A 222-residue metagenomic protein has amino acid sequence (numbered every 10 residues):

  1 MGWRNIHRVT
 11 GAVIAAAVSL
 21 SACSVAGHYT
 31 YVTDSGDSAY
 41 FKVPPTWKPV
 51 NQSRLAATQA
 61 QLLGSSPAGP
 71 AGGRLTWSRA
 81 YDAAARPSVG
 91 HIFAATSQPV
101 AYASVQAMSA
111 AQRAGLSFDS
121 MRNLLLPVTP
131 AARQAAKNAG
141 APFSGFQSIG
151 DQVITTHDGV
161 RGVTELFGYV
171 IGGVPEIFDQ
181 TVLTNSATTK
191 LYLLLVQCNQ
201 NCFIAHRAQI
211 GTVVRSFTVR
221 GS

Functional and structural regions predicted by a protein language model:
M1-V13: Bacterial N-terminal signal peptides that target proteins for export
S19-A22: C-terminal motif of bacterial Sec signal peptides marking the signal peptidase cleavage site
S24-A26: Bacterial signal peptide processing site
T30-K42, A132-N138, R207: Short aromatic-glycine motifs in intrinsically disordered, low-complexity regions
Y31-S53, G72, W77-S78: Post-signal peptide N-terminal segment of mature Sec-exported envelope proteins
S38, G115, D119, Q200 (+1 more regions): Soluble non-cytosolic domains of exported or imported proteins
W47-P49, T188-S222: Surface-exposed amphipathic alpha-helical segments
R54-T181: Conserved polar/disulfide-associated segments of primarily extracytoplasmic proteins
